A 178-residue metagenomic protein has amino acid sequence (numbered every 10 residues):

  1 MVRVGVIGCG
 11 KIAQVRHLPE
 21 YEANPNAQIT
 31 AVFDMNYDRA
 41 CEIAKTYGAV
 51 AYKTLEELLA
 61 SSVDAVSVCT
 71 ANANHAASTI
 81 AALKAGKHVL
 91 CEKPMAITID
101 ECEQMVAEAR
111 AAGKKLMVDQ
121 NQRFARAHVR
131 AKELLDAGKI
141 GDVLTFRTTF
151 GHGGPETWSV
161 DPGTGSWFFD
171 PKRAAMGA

Functional and structural regions predicted by a protein language model:
M1-Y47: N-terminal Rossmann-like dinucleotide-binding module
N24, S61, A125: Acidic-histidine catalytic/liganding microenvironments
A31, A65, T145: Short, Asp-centered acidic motifs that coordinate Mg2+ and/or phosphate in catalytic or ligand-binding sites
N36, Y47-E108: Beta-loop-alpha module in the N-terminal Rossmann-like domain of NAD(P)-dependent dehydrogenases, especially those
K53, C91, L116-V118, R147: Hydrophobic residues in well-ordered beta-strands that form the structural core
Q104-N121, D142-T145: Rossmann-fold dehydrogenase core element
Q122-A178: Predominantly a Rossmann-like dinucleotide-binding segment in NAD(P)-dependent oxidoreductases
